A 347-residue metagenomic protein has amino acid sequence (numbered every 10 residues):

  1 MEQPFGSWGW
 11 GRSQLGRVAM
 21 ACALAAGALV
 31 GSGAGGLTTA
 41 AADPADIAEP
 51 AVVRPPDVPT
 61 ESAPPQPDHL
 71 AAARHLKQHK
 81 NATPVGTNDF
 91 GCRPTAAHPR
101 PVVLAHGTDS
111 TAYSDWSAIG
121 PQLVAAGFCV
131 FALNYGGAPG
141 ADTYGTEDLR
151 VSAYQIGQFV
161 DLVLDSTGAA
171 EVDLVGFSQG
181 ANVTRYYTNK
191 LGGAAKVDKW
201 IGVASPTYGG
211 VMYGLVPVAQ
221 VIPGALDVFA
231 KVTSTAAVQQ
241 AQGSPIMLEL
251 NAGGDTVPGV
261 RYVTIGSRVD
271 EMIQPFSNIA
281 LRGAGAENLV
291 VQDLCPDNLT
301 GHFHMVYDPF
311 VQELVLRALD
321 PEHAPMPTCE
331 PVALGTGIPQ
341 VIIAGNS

Functional and structural regions predicted by a protein language model:
E2-P121, E330-G337, I342-S347: Flexible, membrane-associating and regulatory peripheral segments of lipid-active enzymes
P94-H98, V124-A125, S166-T167, V175 (+4 more regions): Extracellular/periplasmic catalytic domains that process cell-envelope and extracellular macromolecules
A105-H106, V130, R150-N251: Serine-dependent carboxylesterase/thioesterase catalytic core of lipase-like alpha/beta-hydrolase/SGNH enzymes
D109, G137-P139, T207: Alpha/beta-hydrolase active-site loop signature
S114, N134-E147: Glycine-rich "HGGG/HGxG" loop immediately N-terminal to the catalytic nucleophile of the alpha/beta-hydrolase
Q122-G140: Conserved alpha/beta-hydrolase
A237-I273: The feature captures the conserved acid-bearing segment of alpha/beta-hydrolase catalytic domains
P258-S347: C-terminal catalytic-base region of ester-bond hydrolases, centering on the histidine of the charge-relay
